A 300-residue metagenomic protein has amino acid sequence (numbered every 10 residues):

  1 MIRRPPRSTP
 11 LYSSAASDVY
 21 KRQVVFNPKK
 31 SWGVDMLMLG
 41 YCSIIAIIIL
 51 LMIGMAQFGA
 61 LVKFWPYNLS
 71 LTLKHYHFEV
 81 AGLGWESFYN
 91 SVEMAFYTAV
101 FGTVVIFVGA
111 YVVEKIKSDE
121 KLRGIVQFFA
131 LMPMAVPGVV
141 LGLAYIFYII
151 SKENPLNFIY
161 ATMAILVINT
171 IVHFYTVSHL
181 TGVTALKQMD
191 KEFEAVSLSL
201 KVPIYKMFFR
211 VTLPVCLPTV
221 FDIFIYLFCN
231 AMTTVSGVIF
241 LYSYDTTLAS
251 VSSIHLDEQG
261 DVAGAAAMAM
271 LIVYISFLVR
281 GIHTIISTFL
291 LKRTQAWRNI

Functional and structural regions predicted by a protein language model:
M1-A16, Y20: Single conserved hydrophobic/aromatic residue that forms the stacking wall/gate of nucleotide- or nucleobase-binding
R3-R4, V34-F64, V80-K187, I204-K206 (+4 more regions): Membrane-water interface segments at the C-terminal ends of transmembrane alpha-helices in multi-pass inner-membrane
S14-S17, F64-N68, T233-V262, A296-I300: Glycine-rich helix-loop "coupling/hinge" segments at transmembrane-helix boundaries in multipass transporters
S14-S43, K121-R123, T284-I300: Transmembrane alpha-helical segments of polytopic membrane transport and secretion proteins
S17-K29, W65-E79: Juxtamembrane inter-helical linkers in multi-pass membrane proteins
M189-F193: Short glycine/proline-centered loop/turn elements that form peptide/ligand docking sites
S197: The alpha-helix within a helix-turn-helix
